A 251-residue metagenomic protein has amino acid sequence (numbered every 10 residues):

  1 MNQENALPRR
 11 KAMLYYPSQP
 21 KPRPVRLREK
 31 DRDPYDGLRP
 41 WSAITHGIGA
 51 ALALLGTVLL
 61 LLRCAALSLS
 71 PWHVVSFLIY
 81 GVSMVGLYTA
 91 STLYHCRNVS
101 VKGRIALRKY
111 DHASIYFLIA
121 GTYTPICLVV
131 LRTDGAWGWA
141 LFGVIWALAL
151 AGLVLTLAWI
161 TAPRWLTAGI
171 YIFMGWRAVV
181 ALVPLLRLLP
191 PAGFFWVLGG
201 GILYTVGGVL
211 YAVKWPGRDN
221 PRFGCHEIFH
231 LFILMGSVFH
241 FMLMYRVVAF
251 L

Functional and structural regions predicted by a protein language model:
N2-L251: Multi-pass alpha-helical transmembrane bundles in non-GPCR membrane proteins that perform intramembrane catalysis
